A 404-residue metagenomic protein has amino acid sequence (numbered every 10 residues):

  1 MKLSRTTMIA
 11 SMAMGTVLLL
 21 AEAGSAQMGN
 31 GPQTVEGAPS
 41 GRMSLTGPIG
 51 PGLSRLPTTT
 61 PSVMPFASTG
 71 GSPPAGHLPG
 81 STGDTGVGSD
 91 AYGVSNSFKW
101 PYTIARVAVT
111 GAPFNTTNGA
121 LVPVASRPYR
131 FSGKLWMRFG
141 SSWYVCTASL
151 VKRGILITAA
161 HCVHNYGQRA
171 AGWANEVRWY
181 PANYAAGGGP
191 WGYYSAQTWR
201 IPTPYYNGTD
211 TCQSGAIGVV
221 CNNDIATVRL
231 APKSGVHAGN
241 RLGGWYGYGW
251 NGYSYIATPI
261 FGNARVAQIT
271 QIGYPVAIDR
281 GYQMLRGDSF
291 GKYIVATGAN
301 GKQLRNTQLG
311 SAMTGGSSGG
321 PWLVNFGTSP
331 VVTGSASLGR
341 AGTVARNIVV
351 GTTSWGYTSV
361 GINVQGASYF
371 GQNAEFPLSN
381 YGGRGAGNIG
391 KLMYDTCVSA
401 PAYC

Functional and structural regions predicted by a protein language model:
A10-L19: Bacterial N-terminal signal peptides
A21-A23: N-terminal signal peptide c-region/cleavage motif recognized by signal peptidases
A26-T147, K391-C404: Protease-domain processing segments flanking chymotrypsin-fold serine proteases, especially trypsin-like
T110-R130, W136-V145, V151, G172-N240: Conserved catalytic-core segment of clan PA serine endopeptidases
L135, A148, G154, T158 (+6 more regions): Terminal peptide-recognition signature
C221-G310: Chymotrypsin/trypsin-fold serine protease catalytic domain
S311-T352: Catalytic nucleophile loop of clan PA
R346, V350-C404: C-terminal cap/linker of serine protease catalytic domains
